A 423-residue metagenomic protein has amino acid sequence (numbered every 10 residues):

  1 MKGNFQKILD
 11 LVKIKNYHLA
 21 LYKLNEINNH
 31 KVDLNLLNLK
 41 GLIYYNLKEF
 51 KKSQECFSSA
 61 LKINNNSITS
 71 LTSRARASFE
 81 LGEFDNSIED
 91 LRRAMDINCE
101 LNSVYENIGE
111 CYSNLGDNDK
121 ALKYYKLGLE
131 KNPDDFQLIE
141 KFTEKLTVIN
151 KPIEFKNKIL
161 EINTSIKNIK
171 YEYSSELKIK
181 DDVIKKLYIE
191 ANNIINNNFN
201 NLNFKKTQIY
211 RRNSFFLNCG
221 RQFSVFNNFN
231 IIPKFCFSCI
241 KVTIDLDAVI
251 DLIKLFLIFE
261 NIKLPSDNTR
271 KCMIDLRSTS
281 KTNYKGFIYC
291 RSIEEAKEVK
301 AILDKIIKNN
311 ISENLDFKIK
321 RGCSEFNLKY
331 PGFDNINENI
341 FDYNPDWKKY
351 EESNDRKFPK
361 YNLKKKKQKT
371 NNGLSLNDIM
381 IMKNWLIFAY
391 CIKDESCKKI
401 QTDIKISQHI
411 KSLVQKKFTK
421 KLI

Functional and structural regions predicted by a protein language model:
K13, N46, E80-L81, N114 (+1 more regions): Register position in tetratricopeptide repeats
N29-H30, I63, I97, K131: Structural marker of alpha-solenoid helical repeat scaffolds
L39, S73, N107, K141-F142: Canonical tetratricopeptide repeat
K123, Q137-I423: Structured alpha/beta or helical-core interaction and ligand-binding surfaces enriched in interleaved
